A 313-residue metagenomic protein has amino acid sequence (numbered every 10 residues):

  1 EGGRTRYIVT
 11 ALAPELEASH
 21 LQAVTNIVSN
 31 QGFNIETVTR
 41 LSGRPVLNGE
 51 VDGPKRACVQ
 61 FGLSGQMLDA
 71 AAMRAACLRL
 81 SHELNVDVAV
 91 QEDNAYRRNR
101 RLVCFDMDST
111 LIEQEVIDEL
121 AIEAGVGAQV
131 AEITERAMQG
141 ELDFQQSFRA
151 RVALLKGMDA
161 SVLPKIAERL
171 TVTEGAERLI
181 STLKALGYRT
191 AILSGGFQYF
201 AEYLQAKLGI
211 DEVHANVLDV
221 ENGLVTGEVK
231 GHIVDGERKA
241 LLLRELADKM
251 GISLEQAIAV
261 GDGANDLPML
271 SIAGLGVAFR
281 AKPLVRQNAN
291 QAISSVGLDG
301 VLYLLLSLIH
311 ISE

Functional and structural regions predicted by a protein language model:
E1-F105: Non-catalytic pre-domain segments flanking phosphatase-related domains
S29, H82, K184, A206 (+1 more regions): Anion (oxyanion) recognition and catalysis
G53, T110-L218, E237, V296: Alpha-helical substrate-recognition element adjacent to the catalytic core
M107, E113, T190-Q198, K207-D211 (+1 more regions): Acidic, Mg2+-coordinating phosphoryl-transfer loop and its flanking beta/alpha structural elements, shared across
A206-E255: Substrate-recognition "cap/lid" segment bordering the active-site pocket of phosphatases
A215-E221, A281-L284, G297-D299: Short, acidic/turn-prone active-site loops that include or flank metal/cofactor- and phosphate-binding residues
E221-G227, Q287-A292, V301-L305: Short, charged, surface-exposed secondary-structure boundary motifs
I309-E313: Conserved small/polar residues in nucleotide/adenosyl-binding loops
